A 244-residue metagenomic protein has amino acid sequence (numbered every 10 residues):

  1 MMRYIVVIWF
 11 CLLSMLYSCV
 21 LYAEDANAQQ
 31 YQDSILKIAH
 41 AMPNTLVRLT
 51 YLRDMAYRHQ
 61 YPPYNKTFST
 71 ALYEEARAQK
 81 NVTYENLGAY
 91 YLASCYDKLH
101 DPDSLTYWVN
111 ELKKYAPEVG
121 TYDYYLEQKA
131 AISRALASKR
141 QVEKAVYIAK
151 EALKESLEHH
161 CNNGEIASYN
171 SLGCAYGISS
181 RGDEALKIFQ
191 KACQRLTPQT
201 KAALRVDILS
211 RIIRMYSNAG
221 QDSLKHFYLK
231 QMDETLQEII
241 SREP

Functional and structural regions predicted by a protein language model:
M1-I5: Positively charged n-region of N-terminal signal peptides that target proteins for export
V7-S18: Bacterial N-terminal signal peptides
C19-P244: A "functional boundary" signal
